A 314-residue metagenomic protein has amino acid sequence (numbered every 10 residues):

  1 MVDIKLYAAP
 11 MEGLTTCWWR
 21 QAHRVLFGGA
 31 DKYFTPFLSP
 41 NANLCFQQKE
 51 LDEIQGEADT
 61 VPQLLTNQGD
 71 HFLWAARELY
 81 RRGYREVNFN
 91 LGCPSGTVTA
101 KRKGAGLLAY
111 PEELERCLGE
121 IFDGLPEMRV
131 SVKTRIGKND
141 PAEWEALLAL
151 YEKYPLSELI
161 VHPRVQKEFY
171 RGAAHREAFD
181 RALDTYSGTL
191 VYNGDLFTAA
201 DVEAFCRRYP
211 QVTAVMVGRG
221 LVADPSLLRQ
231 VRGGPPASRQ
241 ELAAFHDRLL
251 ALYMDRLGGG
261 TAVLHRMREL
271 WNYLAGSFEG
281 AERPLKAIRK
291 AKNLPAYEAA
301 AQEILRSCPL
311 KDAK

Functional and structural regions predicted by a protein language model:
M1-K314: Flavin-dependent oxidoreductase catalytic cores
